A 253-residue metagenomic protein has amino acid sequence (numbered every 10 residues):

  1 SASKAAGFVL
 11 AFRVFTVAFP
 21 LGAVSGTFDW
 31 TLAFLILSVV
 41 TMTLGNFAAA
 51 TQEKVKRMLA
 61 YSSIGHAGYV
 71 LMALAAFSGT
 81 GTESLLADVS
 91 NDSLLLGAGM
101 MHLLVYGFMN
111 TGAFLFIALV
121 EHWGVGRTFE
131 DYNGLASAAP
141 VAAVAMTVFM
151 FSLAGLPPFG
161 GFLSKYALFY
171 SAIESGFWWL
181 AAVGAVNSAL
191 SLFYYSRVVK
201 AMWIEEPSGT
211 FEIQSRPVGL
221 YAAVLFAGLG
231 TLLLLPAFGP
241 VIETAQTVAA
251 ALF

Functional and structural regions predicted by a protein language model:
S1, L35, L59-S63, H102-Y106 (+2 more regions): Residue-level recognition of transmembrane alpha-helices in multi-pass small-molecule transporters/permeases
S1-L10, S62-F77, A138-V144, V218: Small-residue-rich segments of transmembrane alpha-helices in multi-pass membrane proteins, especially helix faces
S1-L32, A60: Short helix-boundary/re-entrant hairpin motifs in multi-pass inner-membrane proteins
A6-A18, Y69-V89, G97-A98, M150-F159 (+1 more regions): Hydrophobic alpha-helical transmembrane segments in multi-pass integral membrane proteins
F15-A18, A48-G126: Alpha-helical multi-pass transmembrane bundles of energy-transducing inner-membrane proteins
S25-T41, M100-G107: Structural signature of hydrophobic alpha-helical transmembrane segments
G107-V120, V125, W179-I213: Predominantly late transmembrane helices and immediately cytosolic-facing juxtamembrane segments
H122, F129-V144, Y195-F253: Cytoplasmic/organellar membrane-interface segments at the starts of transmembrane helices in multi-pass inner-membrane
